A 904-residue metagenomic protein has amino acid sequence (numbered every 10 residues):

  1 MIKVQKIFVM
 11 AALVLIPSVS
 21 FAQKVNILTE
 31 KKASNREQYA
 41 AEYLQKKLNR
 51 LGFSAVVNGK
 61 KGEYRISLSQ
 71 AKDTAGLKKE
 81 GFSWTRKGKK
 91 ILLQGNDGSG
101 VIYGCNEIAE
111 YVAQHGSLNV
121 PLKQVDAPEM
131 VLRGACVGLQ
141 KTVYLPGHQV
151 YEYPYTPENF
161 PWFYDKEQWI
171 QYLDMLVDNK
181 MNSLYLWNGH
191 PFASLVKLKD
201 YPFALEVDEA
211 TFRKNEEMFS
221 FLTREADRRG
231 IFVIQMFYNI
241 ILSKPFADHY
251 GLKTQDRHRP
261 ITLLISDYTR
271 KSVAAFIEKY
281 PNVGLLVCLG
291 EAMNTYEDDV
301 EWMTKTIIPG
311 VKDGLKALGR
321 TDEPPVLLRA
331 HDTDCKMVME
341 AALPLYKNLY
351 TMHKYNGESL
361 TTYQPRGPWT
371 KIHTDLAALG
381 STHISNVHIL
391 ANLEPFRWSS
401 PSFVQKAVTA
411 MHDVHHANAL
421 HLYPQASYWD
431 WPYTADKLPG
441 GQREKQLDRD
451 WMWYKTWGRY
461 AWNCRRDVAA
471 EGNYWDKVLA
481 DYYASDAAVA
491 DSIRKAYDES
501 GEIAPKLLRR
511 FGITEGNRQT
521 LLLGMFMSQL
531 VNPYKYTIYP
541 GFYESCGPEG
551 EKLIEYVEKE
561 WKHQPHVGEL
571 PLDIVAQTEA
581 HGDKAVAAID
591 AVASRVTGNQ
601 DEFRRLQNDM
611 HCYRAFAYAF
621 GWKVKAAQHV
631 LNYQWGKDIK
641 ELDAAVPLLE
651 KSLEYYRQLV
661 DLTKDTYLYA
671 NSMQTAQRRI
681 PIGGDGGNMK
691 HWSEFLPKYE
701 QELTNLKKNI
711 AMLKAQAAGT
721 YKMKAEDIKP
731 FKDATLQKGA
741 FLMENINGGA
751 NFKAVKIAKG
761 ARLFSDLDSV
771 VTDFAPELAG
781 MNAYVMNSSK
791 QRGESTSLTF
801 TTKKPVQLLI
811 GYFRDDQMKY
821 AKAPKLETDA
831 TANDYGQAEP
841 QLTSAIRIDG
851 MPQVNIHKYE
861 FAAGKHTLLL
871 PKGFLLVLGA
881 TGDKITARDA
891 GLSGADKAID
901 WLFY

Functional and structural regions predicted by a protein language model:
I2-K3, M10-L15, S20-G88, L118-P121 (+1 more regions): Acidic, contiguous N-terminal accessory segments
K24-N26, A40-Y43, T74-A75, K79-I261 (+4 more regions): Feature activates predominantly on carbohydrate-active enzymes
Q149, K445-H691, F695, E702-K724: C-terminal non-catalytic alpha-helical accessory regions
N182, R213-E216, F221, G251-G512 (+1 more regions): Catalytic-core regions of glycoside hydrolase
I728-R792, A895-Y904: Glycan-recognition and processing domains
N787-K790, S795-Q807, H857-K865: Extracellular and analogous surface-interaction loops
K804-D816: A short beta-strand element within beta-rich, extracytoplasmic domains of secreted/secretory-pathway proteins
K819-D889: Contiguous ligand/interfacial binding patches
